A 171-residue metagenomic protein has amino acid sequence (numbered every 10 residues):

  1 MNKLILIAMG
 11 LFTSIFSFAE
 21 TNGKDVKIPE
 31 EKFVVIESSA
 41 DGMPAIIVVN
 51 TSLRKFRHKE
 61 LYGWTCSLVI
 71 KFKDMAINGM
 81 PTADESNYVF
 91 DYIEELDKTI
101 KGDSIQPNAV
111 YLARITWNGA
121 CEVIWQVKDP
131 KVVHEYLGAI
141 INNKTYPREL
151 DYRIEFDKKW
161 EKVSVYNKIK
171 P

Functional and structural regions predicted by a protein language model:
N2-A8: Sec-dependent signal peptide recognition, specifically the positively charged N-region followed immediately by
G10-S17: Hydrophobic h-region of N-terminal signal peptides that target proteins for export in Gram-negative bacteria
E20-K98, I105-V110, K131, V165: Charge-rich, low-complexity segments
Y111-W117: Short beta-strand
W117-V123: The conserved glycine-aromatic submotif of the RRM
Q126-H134: Helix N-cap motif at beta-to-alpha junctions
Y136-K144: Short amphipathic alpha-helices in soluble, non-transmembrane regions that often serve as interface/regulatory elements
N143-I169: Conserved short beta-strand edge segments in small beta-sheet-based binding/regulatory domains
